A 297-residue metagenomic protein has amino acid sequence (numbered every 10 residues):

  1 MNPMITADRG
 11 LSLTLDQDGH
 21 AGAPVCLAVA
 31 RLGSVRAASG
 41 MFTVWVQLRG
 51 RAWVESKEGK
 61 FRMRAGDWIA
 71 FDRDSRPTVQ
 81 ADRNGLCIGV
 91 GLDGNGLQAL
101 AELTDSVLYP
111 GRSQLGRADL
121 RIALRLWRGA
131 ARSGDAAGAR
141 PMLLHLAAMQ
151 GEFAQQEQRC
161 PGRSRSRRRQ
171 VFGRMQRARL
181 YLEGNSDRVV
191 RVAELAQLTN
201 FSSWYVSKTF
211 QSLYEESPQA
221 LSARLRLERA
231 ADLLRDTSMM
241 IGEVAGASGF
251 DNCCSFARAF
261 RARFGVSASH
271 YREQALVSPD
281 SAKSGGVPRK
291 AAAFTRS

Functional and structural regions predicted by a protein language model:
M1-T6, Q156-S166, D280-S297: N-terminal intrinsically disordered/low-complexity leader segments
N2-P110, A136: N-terminal regulatory/effector-sensing and dimerization cores that precede helix-turn-helix DNA-binding domains
G66, V206, F210, S255-F256 (+1 more regions): Short hydrophobic/aromatic patch on the recognition helix
R76, Q211-S212: Sigma70-family region 2
V107-A118, R128-R188, V192-T199, S212-R224: Short, Lys/Arg-enriched, Trp-marked, Pro/Gly-tolerant hinge/linker segments that flank
Q176, L180-G184, V189-A193, S212-C254 (+1 more regions): Terminal helix-turn-helix DNA-binding modules in bacterial transcription factors
T199, S248-G249, F260: Core residues of bacterial helix-turn-helix
W204, C254, S269: Key DNA-contact positions within bacterial/archaeal DNA-binding proteins
